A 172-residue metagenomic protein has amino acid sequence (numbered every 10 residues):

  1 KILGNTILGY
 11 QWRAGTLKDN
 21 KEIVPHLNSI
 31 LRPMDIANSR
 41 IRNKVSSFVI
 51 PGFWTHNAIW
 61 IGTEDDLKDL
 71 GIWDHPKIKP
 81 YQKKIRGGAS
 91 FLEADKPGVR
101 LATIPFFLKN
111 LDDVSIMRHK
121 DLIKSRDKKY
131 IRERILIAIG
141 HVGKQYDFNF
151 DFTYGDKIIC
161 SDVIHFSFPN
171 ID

Functional and structural regions predicted by a protein language model:
K1-D172: Cysteine-nucleophile amide-bond enzymes
